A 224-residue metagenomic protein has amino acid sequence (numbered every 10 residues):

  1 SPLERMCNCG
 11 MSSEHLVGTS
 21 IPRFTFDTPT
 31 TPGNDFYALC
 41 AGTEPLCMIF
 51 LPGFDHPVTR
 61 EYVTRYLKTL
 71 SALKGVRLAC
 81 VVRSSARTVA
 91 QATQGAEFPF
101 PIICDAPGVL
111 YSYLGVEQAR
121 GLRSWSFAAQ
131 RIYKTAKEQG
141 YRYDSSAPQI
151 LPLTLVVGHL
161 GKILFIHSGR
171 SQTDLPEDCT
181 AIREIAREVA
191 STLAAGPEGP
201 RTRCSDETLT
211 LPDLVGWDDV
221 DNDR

Functional and structural regions predicted by a protein language model:
C7-A41: N-terminal "domain-start" segment that seeds a small globular fold
I21-P22, C47, L151-L153: Short loop/turn microsegments at loop-to-beta-strand junctions
F36-L67, R77: Short active-site neighborhood of thiol/selenol oxidoreductases, capturing the structured segment around
L51, V82, G158: Short beta-strand/turn micro-motifs composed of small residues that flank or help shape donor/cofactor-binding pockets
R60-Y113: Structural microenvironment flanking redox-active thiols in thiol-disulfide oxidoreductases
D105-D174: Thiol/selenol-based redox catalytic cores and closely related redox-interacting motifs
Q172-E188: A short, polar/charged loop-to-alpha-helix boundary motif
T192-R224: Cysteine/selenocysteine-centered motifs that mediate thiol-based redox chemistry or coordinate metal-sulfur cofactors
